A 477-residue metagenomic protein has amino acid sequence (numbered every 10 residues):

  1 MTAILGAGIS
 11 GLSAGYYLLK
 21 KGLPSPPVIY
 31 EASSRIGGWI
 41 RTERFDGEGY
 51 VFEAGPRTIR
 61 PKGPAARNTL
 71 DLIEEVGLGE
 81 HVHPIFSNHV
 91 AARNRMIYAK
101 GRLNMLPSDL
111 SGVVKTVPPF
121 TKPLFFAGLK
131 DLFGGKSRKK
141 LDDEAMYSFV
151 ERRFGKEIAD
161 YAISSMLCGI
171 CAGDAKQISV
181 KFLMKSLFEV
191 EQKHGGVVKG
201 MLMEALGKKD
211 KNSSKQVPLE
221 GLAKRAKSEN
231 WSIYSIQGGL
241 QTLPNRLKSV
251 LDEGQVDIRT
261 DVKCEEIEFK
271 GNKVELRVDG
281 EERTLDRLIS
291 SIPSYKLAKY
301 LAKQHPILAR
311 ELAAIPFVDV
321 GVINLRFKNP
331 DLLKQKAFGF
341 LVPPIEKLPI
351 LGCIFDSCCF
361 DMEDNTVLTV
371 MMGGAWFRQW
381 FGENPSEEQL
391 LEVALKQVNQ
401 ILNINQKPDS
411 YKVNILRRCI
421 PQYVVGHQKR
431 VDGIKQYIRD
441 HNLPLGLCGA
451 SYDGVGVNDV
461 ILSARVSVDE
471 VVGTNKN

Functional and structural regions predicted by a protein language model:
M1-I29: N-terminal Rossmann-like FAD-binding beta1-loop-alpha1 element of flavoenzymes
S10, R35, Y295: Conserved Rossmann-like nucleotide-cofactor binding loop
L19-D46: Glycine-rich FAD pyrophosphate-binding loop
K21, T260-E383, E388, Q397-I401: Mid-domain catalytic core of redox enzymes that form a hydrophobic substrate pocket/lid adjacent to a catalytic redox
T42-R44, L106-V114, Q335-A337, L351-N477: Conserved flavin/dinucleotide-binding core of flavoenzymes
G47-K136: Dinucleotide-binding Rossmann-like beta1-alpha1 core, especially the glycine-rich loop that anchors the ADP
A91-R93, F125-E266: Active-site/ligand-binding neighborhood in enzyme catalytic cores
